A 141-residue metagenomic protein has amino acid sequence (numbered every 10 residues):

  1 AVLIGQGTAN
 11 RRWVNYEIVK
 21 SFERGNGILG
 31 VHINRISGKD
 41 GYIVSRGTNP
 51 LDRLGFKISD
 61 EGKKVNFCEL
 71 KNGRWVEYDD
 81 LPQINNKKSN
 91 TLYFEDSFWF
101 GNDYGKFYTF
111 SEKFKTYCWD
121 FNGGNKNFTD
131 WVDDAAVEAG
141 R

Functional and structural regions predicted by a protein language model:
A1-V19, V31-S37: Conserved beta-strand-loop-alpha-helix hinge of the TIR/SEFIR fold
K20-E23, N49-P50: Short, low-complexity, polar/charged sequence segments that are solvent-exposed and flexible
R24-I28: A short helix->loop->beta-strand "cap" motif at the edges of active sites that frequently abuts
R35-R141: C-terminal interaction surface of TIR/SEFIR-family domains
